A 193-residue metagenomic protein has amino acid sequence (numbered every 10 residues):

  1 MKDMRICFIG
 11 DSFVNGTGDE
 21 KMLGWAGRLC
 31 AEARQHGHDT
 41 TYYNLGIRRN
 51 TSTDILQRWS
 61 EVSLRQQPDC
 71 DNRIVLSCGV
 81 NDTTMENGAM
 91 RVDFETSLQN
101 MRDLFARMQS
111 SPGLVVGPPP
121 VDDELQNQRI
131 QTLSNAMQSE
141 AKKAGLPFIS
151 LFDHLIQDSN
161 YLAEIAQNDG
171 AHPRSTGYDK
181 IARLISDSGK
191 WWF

Functional and structural regions predicted by a protein language model:
M1-R48, T53, S60-C70: Serine-esterase "nucleophile elbow" of acetyl-processing enzymes
A31, H38, Q57-F193: Alpha-helical cap/lid subdomain in secreted, periplasmic, or secretory-pathway luminal O-acyl-processing enzymes
